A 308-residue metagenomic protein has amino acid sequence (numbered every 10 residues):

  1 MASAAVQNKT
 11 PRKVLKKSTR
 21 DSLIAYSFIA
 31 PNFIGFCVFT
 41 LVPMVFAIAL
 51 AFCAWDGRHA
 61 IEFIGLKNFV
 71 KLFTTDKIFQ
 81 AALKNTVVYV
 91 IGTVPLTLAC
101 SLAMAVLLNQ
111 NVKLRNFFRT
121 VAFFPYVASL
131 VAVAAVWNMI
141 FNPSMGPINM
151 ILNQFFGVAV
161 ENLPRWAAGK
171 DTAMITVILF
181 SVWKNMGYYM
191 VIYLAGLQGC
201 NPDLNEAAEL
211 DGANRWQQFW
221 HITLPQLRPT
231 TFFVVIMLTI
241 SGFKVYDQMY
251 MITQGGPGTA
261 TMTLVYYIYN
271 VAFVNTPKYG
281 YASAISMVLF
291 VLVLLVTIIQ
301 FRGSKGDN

Functional and structural regions predicted by a protein language model:
M1-T19: Short, Lys/Arg-rich, polar N-terminal cytosolic tail immediately upstream of the first transmembrane signal-anchor
S18-N308: A structural signal for multi-pass alpha-helical bundles of membrane permease subunits that mediate small-molecule
